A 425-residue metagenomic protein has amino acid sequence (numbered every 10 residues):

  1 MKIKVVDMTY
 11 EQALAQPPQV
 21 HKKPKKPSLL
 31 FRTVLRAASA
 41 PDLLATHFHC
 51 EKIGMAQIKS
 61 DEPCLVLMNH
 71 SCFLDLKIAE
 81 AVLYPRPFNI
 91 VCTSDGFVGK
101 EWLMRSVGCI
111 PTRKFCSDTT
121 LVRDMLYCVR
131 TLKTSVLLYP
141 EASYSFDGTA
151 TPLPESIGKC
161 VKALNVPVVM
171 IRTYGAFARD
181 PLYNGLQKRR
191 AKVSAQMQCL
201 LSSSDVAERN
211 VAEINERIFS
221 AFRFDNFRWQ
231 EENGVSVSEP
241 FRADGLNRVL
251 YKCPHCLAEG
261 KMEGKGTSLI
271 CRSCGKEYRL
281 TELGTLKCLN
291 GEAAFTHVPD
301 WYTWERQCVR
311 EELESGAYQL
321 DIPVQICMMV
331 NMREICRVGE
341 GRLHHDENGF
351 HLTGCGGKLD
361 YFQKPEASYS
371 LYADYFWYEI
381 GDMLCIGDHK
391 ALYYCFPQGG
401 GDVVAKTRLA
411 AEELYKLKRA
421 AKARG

Functional and structural regions predicted by a protein language model:
P17-S39: Helix-enriched interaction subdomains in cytosolic or periplasmic regions, typified by TIR/SEFIR signaling/NADase cores
P27-F31, L44-E216, E232-N233, P240 (+11 more regions): Soluble catalytic domains of membrane acyltransferases
I214-W229: Short, structured interface segments
S238-E292: Cys/His-rich short segments
K265, H344-N348, I380: Structural motif
E277, E334-C336, G356-Y361, D388-D402: Short, surface-exposed beta-strand/loop "edge" segments at domain boundaries and coil↔beta transitions
E277-K358: Long, charge-rich boundary regions
A367-G425: Acidic, Ser/Thr- and proline-rich intrinsically disordered linker/docking segments of eukaryotic scaffolds
